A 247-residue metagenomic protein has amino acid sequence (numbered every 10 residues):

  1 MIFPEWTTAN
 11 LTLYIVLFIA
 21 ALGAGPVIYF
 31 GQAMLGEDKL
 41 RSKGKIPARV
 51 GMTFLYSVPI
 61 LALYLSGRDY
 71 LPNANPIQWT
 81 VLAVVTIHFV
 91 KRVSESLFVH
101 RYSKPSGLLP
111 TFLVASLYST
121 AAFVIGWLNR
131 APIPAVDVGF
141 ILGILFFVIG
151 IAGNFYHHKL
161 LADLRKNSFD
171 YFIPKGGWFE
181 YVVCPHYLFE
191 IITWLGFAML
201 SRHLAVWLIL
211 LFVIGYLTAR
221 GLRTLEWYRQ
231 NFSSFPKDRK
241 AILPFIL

Functional and structural regions predicted by a protein language model:
M1-L113, L142: Membrane-helix and juxtamembrane interface regions of eukaryotic multi-pass membrane proteins
I2-G25, L63-A74, V114, A131-L247: Hydrophobic transmembrane alpha-helices
R41, R49, L97, L117-Y118 (+3 more regions): Generic hydrophobic/packing signal
V84-F89, Y118, F147-N154: Generic alpha-helical transmembrane segments
S94-E95, F123-N129, H157: C-terminal ends of transmembrane alpha-helices and the immediately adjacent extracellular/lumenal or cytosolic loop
V99-G126, P134-A135, N167-P174: Functional transmembrane or membrane-interface alpha-helices that line membrane-embedded catalytic, ligand-binding
